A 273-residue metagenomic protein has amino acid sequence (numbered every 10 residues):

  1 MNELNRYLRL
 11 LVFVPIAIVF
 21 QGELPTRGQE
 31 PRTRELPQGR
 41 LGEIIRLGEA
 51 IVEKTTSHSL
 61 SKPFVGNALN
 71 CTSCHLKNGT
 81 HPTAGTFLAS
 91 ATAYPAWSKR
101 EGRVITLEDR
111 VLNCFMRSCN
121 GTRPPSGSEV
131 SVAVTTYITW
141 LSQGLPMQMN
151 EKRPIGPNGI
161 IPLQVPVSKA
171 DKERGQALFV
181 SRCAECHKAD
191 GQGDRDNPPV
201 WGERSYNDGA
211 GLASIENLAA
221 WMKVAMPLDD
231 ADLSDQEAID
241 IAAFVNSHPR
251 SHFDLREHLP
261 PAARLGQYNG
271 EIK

Functional and structural regions predicted by a protein language model:
N2-S57, A96-K172, H248: Post-cleavage N-terminal segment of exported redox proteins
R34, R40-E43, L60-R110, Q192-P227: Gly/Gly-Pro-rich "capping" loops immediately C-terminal to redox-active cysteine motifs in periplasmic/lumenal
R40-N78, I155, G159-N197, E216: Sequence/structural segment immediately N-terminal to covalent heme-attachment motifs in c-type and related
H58-F64, T122-G127, M147-E151, D230-S234 (+1 more regions): Surface-exposed patches in mature extracellular/periplasmic domains of secreted proteins
H58-S61, N78-A84, L141-P146, H248-L255: Secretory-pathway/luminal and periplasmic proteins that interact with or process carbohydrate-rich
T72-H75, Y137-I138, A242-P249: Acidic helix/loop microenvironments that form the catalytic cleft of cell-wall polysaccharide enzymes
S131-T135, D235-A242, N246: Short, well-structured alpha-helical segments
P249-K273: A cross-kingdom marker for long, charged
